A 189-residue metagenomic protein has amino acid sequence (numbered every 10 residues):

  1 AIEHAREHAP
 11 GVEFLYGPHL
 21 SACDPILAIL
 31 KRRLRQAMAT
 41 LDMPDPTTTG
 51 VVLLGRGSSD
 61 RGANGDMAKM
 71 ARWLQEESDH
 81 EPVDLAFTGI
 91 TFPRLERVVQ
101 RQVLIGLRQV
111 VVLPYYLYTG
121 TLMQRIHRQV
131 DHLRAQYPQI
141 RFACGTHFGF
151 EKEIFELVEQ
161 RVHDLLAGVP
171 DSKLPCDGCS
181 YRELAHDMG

Functional and structural regions predicted by a protein language model:
A1-G189: Extended amphipathic ligand-handling, pore-lining, and cofactor/metal-binding catalytic surfaces
